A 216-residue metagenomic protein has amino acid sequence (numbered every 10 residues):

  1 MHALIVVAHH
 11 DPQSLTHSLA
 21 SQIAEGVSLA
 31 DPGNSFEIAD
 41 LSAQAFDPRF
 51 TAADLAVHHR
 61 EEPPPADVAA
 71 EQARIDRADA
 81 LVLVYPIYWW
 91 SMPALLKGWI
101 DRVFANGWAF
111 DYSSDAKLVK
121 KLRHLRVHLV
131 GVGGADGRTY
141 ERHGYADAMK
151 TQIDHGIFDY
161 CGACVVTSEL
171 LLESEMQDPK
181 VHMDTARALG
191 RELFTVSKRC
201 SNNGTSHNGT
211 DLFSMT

Functional and structural regions predicted by a protein language model:
M1-W108, T167, E173-M176, K180-T216: N-terminal beta1-alpha1-beta2 submodule of the flavodoxin-like/Rossmannoid cofactor-binding fold
D111-C161: Short, glycine-/small-residue-rich phosphate/pyrophosphate-handling segment
G162-V166: Conserved anion/nucleotide-ligand pocket segment
